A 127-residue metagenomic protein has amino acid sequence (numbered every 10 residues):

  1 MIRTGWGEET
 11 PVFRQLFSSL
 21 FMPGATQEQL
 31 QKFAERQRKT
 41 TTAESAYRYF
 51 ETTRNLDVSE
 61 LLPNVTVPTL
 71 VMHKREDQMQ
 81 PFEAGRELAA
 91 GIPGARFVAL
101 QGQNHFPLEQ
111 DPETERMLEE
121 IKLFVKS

Functional and structural regions predicted by a protein language model:
M1-F50: Helix-rich cap/lid subdomain of alpha/beta-hydrolase
T41, N55-T66, A90: The feature captures the conserved acid-bearing segment of alpha/beta-hydrolase catalytic domains
V65, V71-H73, D77: Short beta-strand/loop motif that positions the catalytic acidic residue of the alpha/beta-hydrolase fold
H73, Q80, H105: Histidine-centered active-site/metal-ligand motif
Q78-A84: Conserved alpha/beta-hydrolase "acid-adjacent" motif
R86-E87, E119: Active-site phosphate/pyrophosphate- and oxyanion-stabilizing loops and adjacent acidic/basic residues in soluble
A95-S127: Catalytic active-site module of serine/aspartate enzymes centered on a nucleophile-bearing elbow/loop
